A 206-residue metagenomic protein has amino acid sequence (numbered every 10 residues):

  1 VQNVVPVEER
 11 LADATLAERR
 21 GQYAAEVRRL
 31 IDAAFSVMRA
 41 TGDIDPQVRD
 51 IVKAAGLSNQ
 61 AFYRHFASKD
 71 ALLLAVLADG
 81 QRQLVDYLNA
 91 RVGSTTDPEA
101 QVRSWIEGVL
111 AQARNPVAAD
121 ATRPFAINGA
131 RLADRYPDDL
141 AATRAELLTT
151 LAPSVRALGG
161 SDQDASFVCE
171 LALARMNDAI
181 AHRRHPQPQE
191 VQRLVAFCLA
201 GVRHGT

Functional and structural regions predicted by a protein language model:
V1-A25, T206: N-terminal intrinsically disordered/low-complexity leader segments
A24-S36, Y87: A short, Lys/Arg-enriched amphipathic alpha-helix from helix-turn-helix/homeodomain DNA-binding modules
R29, D50, A71, A100-G108 (+3 more regions): Amphipathic alpha-helical interaction segments
R29, V37-A71, A75: Helix-turn-helix
L73-G80, T143: Alpha-helical DNA-contacting segments of helix-turn-helix folds
A75, N89-N115, V168: Hydrophobic alpha-helical connector segments
G93-T95, A141-A172, A179-R183, V202-T206: Hydrophobic alpha-helical bundle segments that form small-molecule/ligand-binding pockets
L110-A152, G159, I180-A181: Short secondary-structure transition hinges
